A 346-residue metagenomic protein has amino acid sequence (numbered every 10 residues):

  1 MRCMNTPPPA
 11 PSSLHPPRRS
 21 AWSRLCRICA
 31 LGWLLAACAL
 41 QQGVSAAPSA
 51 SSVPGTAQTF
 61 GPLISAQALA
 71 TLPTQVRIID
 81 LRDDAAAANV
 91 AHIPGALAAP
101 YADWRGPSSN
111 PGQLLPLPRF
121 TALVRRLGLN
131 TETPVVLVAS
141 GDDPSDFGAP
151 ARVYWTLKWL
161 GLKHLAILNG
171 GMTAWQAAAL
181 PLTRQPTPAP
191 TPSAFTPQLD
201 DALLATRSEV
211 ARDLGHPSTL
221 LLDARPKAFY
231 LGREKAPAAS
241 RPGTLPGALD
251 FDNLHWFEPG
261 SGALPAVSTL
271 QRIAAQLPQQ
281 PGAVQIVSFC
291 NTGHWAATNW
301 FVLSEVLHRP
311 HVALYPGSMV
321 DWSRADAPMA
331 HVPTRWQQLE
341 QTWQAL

Functional and structural regions predicted by a protein language model:
T6-A30: Bacterial N-terminal signal peptides that target proteins for export
C26-Q41: Bacterial N-terminal signal peptides
C38-S51: Signal peptide processing junction and immediate N-terminal pro/mature segment of secreted/exported proteins
V53-S65, T71, R105, T173-P246 (+1 more regions): Active-site neighborhoods of enzymes that stabilize oxyanions during catalysis
P54-E132, S140-S145, D213-A283: Positively charged, proline/Ser/Thr-rich regional signature most characteristic of the Rhodanese/CDC25-like
L114-E209, D213, E234, G243 (+2 more regions): Thiolate-centered catalytic microenvironments shared by cysteine-dependent enzyme domains
G282-T334: C-terminal soluble interaction/assembly domains
